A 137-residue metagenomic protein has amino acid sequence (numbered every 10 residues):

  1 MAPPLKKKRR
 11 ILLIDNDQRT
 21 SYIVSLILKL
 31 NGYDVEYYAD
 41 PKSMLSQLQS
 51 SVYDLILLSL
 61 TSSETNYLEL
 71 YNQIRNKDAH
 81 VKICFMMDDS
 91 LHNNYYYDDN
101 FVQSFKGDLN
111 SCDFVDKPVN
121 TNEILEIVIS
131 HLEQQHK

Functional and structural regions predicted by a protein language model:
M1-R10, G107, D116, N120-K137: Non-catalytic signal-transmission and effector/linker regions of two-component phosphorelay proteins
D15-D17, K117: Acidic di-acidic motifs
Q18, A39-S43, N122: Acidic phosphotransfer microenvironment of two-component signaling modules
Q18-E36: Two-component/phosphorelay signaling modules centered on CheY-like receiver
L30, S46, N72, N76 (+1 more regions): CheY-like receiver
Y37-L55, S59: Acidic, metal-coordinating helix/loop segments flanking the phosphotransfer/catalytic sites of two-component signaling
L57-I83, M87-S90, N94-D99: Conserved phosphotransfer microenvironments
Y67, Y97-V115: As written
